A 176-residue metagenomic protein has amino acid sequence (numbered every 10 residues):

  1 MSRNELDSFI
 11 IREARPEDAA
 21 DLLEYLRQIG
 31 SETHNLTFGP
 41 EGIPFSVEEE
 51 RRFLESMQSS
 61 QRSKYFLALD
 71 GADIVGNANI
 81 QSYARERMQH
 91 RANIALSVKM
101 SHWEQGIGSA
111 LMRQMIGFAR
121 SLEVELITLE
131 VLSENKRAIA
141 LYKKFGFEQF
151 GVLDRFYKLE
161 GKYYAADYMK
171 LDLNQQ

Functional and structural regions predicted by a protein language model:
M1-E5, Y163-Q176: Terminal substrate-recognition subdomain of acyl/acetyltransferases
D7-F9, G71-N77, Y164: Glycine-rich phosphate/pyrophosphate-binding loop shared by adenosine-nucleotide-utilizing enzymes
I10-E24: A short beta-loop-alpha structural element at the N-terminal edge of CoA-dependent acyl/N-acetyltransferase catalytic
G30, G42-S101, M112-R113, F118 (+1 more regions): Acetyl-CoA-dependent GNAT
Q105, S109, E134-G151: Conserved active-site alpha-helix within GNAT-family acetyltransferase domains
M112, A119-E130: Conserved GNAT acetyl-CoA-binding A-motif
M112, N135-A138, R155-E160: Short glycine/proline-centered loop/turn elements that form peptide/ligand docking sites
T128-V131, K143, E148-Y164: Conserved catalytic-core motifs of GNAT/GCN5-like acyltransferases
